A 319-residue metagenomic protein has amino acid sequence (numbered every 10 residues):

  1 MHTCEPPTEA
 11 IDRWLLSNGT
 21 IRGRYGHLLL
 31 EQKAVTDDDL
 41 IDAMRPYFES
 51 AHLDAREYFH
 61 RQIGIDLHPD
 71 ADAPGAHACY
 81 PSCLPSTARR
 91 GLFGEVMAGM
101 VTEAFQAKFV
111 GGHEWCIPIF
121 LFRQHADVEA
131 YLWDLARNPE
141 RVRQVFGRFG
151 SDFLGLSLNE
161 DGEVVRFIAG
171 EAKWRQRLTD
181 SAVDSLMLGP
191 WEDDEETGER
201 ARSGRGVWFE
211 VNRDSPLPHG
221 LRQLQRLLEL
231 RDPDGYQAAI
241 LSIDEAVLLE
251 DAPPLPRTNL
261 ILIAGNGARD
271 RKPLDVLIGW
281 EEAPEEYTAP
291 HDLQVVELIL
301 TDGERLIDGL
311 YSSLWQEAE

Functional and structural regions predicted by a protein language model:
M1-V101, I299-E319: Nuclease-adjacent, charged terminal/linker segments that flank catalytic cores
T102, F153-G155, R166-W174: Conserved catalytic cores of phosphodiester-cleaving nucleases, focusing on short active-site segments
Q106-F146: A short acidic/basic microdomain associated with nuclease active sites
A107, G111, R175-L260, D275: Acidic, metal/cofactor-coordinating or nucleic-acid-engaging core segments within structured domains
V110-G111, N159-V165: Short, solvent-exposed loop/turn segments that connect beta-strands within catalytic domains and beta-strand-rich
L158-D161, I263-P273: Short, flexible beta-strand-to-coil junctions
E163-A169, D180-D184: A short secondary-structure junction signal
P273-E319: Charge-rich, low-complexity intrinsically disordered segments
